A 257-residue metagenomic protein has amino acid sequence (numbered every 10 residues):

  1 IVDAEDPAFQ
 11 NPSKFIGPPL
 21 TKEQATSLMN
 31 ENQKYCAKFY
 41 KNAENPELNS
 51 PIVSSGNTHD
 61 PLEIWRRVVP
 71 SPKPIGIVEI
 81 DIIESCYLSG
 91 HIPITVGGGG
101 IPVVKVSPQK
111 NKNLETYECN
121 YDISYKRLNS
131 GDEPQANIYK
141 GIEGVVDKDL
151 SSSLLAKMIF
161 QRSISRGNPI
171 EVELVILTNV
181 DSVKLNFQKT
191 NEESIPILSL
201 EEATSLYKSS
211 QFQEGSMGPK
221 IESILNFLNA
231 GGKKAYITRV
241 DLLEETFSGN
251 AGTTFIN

Functional and structural regions predicted by a protein language model:
I1-N257: C-terminal catalytic "cap/lid" subdomain
